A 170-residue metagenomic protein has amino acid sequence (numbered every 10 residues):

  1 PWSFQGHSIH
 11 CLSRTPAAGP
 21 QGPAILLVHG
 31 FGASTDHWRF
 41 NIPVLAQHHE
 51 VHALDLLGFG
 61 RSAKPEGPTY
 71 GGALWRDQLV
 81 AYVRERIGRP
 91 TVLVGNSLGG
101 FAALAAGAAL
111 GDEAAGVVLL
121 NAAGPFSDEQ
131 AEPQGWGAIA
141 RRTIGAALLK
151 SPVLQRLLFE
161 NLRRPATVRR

Functional and structural regions predicted by a protein language model:
W2-A18, R39, H52-V94, L98 (+1 more regions): Active-site loop/oxyanion-hole signature of alpha/beta-hydrolase fold enzymes
G22, G30-S34, S97: Active-site glycine-rich loops that stabilize anionic/oxyanionic intermediates across multiple enzyme folds
G30-F40, V51: Serine-hydrolase catalytic-loop signature spanning alpha/beta hydrolases and amidase-signature enzymes
G32, L56-G60, G124: Alpha/beta-hydrolase active-site loop signature
S97-G100, L110: Active-site loop->helix "elbow" adjoining a glycine-rich segment at hydrolase catalytic centers
L104, A108, A114-R156: Flexible "cap/lid" loop of the alpha/beta hydrolase fold
V153-R170: Helix-loop "lid/cap" segments that line or gate small-molecule binding pockets
